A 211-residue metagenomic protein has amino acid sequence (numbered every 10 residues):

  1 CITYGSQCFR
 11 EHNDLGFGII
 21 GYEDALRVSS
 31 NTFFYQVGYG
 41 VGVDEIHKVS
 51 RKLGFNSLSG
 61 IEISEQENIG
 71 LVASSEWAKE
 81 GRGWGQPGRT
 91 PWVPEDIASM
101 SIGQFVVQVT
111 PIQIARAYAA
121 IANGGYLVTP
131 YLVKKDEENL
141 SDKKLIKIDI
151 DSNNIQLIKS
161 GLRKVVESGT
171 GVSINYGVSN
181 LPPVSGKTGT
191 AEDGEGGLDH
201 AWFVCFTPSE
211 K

Functional and structural regions predicted by a protein language model:
C1-K211: Beta-lactam-recognizing serine transpeptidase/beta-lactamase-like catalytic domain environment
